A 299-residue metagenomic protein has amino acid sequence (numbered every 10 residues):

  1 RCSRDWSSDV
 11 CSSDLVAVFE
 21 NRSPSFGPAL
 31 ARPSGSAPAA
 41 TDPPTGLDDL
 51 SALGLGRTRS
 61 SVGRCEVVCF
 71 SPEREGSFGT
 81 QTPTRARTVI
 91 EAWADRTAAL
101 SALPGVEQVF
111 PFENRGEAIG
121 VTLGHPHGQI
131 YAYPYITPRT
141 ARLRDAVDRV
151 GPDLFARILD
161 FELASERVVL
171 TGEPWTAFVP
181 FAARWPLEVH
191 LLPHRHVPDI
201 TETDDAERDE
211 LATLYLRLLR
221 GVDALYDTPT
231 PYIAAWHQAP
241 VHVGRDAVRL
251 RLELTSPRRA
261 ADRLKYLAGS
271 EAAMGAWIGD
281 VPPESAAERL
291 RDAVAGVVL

Functional and structural regions predicted by a protein language model:
C2-V10: Single conserved hydrophobic/aromatic residue that forms the stacking wall/gate of nucleotide- or nucleobase-binding
R4, Y135-V169, S256-L299: C-terminal helix-cap and adjacent tail motif
S23, L30-D48, A52-T82, H190-V197: Residues forming anionic-ligand binding surfaces in small-molecule and nucleic-acid pockets of primarily soluble enzymes
S71, N114-G116, V121-Y135, E188 (+2 more regions): Histidine-centered catalytic micro-motifs
P83-A102, T203-P229: Long, well-ordered alpha-helical scaffolding segments within enzyme catalytic domains, especially pronounced
P104-A118, T122, Y226-G244: A short glycine-rich, hydrophobically flanked beta-strand micro-motif that places a catalytic Asp/Glu for divalent metal
I130, I136-P138, T171-R217, R259-L264 (+2 more regions): Long C-terminal interaction/binding lobes of large macromolecular proteins
R157-R184, V222: Active-site/ligand-binding surface loops and adjacent short beta/alpha elements that line catalytic pockets across
